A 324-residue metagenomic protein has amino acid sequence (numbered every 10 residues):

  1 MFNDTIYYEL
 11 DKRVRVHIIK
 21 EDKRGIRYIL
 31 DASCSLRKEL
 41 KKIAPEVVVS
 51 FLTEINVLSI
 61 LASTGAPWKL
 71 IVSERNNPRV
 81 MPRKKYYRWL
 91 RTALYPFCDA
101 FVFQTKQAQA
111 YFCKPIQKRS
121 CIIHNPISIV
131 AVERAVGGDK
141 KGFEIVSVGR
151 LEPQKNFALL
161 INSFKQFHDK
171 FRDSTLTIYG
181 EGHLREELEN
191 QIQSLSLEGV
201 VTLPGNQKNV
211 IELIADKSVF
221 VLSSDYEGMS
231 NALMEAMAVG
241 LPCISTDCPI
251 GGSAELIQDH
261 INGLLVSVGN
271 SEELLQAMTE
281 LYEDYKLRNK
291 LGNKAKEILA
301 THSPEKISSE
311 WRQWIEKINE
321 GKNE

Functional and structural regions predicted by a protein language model:
M1-Y28, C113, H183: N-terminal strand-loop element at the rim of the active site of nucleotide-sugar-dependent glycosyltransferases
S50-N56, E74: Short His-centered aromatic/hydrophobic patch
P96-E133: Donor nucleotide-sugar binding/catalytic pocket of nucleotide-sugar-dependent glycosyltransferases
F143, S147-F171, I178, H183-N190 (+2 more regions): A conserved mid-protein helix/loop that constitutes part of the nucleotide-sugar donor-binding site
Q193, V200, E273, E280 (+2 more regions): A short, well-ordered alpha-helix in the C-terminal region of glycosyltransferases
N206, D225: Aromatic "clamp/platform" in nucleotide-sugar-dependent glycosyltransferases that forms part of the donor/acceptor
P242-D247: Short hydrophobic beta-strand element within catalytic cores of glycosyltransferases and related nucleotide-activated
Q258-H260, L264-S271, M278-Y285, A300: Conserved acidic donor-binding segment of nucleotide-sugar-dependent glycosyltransferases
